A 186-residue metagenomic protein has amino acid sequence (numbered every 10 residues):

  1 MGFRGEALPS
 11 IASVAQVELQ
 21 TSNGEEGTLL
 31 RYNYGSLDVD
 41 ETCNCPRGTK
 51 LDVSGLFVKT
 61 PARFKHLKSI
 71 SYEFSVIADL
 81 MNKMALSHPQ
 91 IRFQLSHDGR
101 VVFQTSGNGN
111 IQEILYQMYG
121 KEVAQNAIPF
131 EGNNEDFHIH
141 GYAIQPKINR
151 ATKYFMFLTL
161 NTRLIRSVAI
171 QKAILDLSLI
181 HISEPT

Functional and structural regions predicted by a protein language model:
M1-S183: N-terminal phosphate-binding caps/lids of nucleotide- and nucleic-acid-binding domains
